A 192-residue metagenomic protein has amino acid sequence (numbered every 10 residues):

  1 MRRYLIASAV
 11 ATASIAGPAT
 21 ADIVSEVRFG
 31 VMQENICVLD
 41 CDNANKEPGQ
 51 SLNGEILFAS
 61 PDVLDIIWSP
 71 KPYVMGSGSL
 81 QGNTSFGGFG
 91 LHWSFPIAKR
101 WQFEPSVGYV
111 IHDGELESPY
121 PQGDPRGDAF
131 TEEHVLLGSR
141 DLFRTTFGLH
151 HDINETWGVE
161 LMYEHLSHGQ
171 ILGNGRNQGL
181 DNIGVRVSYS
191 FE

Functional and structural regions predicted by a protein language model:
M1-V24, E192: Cleavable N-terminal export/targeting peptides
A19-V24, A59-P70, I97-F103, T156 (+1 more regions): Short loop/turn motifs that connect adjacent beta-strands in outer-membrane beta-barrel proteins
V27-V31, G54, P72-G76, F103-V107 (+3 more regions): Membrane-embedded beta-strand positions of outer-membrane beta-barrel proteins
V31-C37, F58-S60, G76-G82, Y109-D113 (+2 more regions): Transmembrane beta-strands of outer-membrane beta-barrel pores
V31-N35, P105-T146, H150: Outer-membrane beta-barrel translocator/channel fold
A44-P48, G76-G87, I97-K99, I111 (+1 more regions): Solvent-exposed loop/turn segments connecting transmembrane beta-strands in outer-membrane beta-barrel proteins
I56-S60, W93-F95, H151, Y189-F191: Residue-level signature of outer-membrane beta-barrel architecture
G179-E192: Outer-membrane beta-barrel "beta-signal"
